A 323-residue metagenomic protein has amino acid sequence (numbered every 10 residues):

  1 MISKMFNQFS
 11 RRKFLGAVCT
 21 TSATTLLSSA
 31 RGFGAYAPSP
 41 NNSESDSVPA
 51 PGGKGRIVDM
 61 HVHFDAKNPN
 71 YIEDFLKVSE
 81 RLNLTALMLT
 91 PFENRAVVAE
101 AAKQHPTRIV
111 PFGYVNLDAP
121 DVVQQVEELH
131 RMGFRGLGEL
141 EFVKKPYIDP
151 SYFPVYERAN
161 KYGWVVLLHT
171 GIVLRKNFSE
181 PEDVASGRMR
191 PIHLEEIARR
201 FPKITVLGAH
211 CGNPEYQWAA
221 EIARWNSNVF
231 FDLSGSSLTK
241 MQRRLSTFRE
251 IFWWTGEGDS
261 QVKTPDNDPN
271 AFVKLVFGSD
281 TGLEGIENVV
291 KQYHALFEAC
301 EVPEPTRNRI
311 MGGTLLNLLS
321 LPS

Functional and structural regions predicted by a protein language model:
I2-M60, E73-A86, A96, V262-V276 (+1 more regions): Mid-to-C-terminal alpha-helical segments outside catalytic/metal-binding sites
S43-S45, Y71-D74, E93-E100, D121-Q125 (+4 more regions): Alpha-helical scaffolding within the catalytic cores of extracellular/periplasmic polymer-degrading hydrolases
P49-G53, L76-R81, V98-R108, Q125-G133 (+5 more regions): Acidic (Asp/Glu)-rich catalytic clusters
V58-V62, A86-L89, P111-G113, L137-G138 (+4 more regions): Hydrophobic faces of well-ordered beta-strands that scaffold small-molecule active sites in alpha/beta enzyme cores
N68-I72, V98, K176-E180, Y216-W225 (+2 more regions): Histidine/acidic-residue-rich catalytic or RNA/ligand-binding cores of hydrolases and nuclease-related proteins
E93-R188, S237-L238: Active-site gating/metal-coordination segments in enzymes
A159, F231, R307: Conserved, mostly hydrophobic/aromatic
F230-R243: His/Asp/Glu-enriched short active-site or ligand-binding loop at hydrolase and phosphoryl-transfer sites
